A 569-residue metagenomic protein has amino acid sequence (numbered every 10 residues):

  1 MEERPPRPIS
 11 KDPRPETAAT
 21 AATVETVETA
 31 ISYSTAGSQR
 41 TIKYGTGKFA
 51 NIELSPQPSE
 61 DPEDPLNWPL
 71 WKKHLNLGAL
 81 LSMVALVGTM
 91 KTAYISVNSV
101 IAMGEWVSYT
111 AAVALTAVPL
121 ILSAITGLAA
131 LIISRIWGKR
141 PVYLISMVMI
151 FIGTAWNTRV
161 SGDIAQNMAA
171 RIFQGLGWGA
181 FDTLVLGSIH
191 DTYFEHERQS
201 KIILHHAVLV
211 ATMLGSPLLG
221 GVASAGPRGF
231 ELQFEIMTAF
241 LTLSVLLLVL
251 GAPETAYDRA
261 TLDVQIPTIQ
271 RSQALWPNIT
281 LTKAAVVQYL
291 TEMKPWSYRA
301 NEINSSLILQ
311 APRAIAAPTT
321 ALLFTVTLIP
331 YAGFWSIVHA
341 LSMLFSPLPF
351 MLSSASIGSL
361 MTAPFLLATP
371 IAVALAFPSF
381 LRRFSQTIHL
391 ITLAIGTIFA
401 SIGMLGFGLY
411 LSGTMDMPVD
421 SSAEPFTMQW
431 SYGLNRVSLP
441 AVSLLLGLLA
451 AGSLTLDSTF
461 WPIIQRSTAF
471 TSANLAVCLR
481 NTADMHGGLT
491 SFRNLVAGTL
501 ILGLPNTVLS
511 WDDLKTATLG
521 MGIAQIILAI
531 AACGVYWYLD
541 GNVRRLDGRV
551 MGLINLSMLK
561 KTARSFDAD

Functional and structural regions predicted by a protein language model:
M1-M90, Y94, M103, S565: Cytosolic juxtamembrane N-terminal segment immediately preceding the first transmembrane helix of multi-pass
W68, A225-A316, V535-A563: Central mid-sequence intracellular linker of multi-pass
L70-S96, I172-F173, A316-I337, L444-A451: Pair of pore-lining "gating" transmembrane helices in MFS-fold secondary transporters
G88, V100, A117-L120, A124 (+8 more regions): C-terminal transmembrane bundle
V97-A124, Q166: Extracellular/periplasmic helix-loop-helix junction of adjacent transmembrane segments in MFS-like secondary
A124-A165: Conserved MFS/SLC helix-loop-helix module at the cytosolic interface between two early adjacent transmembrane helices
A170-L209: Cytoplasmic helix-loop-helix junction between adjacent transmembrane helices in 12-TM secondary transporters
E197-R228, L232-S244, A363-A372, G487-L500: Glycine-rich segments within core transmembrane alpha-helices of 12-TM secondary carriers
